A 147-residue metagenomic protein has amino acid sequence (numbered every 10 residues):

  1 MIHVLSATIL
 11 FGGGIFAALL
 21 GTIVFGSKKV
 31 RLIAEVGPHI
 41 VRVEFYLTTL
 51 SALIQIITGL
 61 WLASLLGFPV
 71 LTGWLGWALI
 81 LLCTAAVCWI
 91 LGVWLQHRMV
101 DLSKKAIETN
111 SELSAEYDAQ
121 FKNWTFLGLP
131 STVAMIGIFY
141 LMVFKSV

Functional and structural regions predicted by a protein language model:
M1-V147: Polytopic transmembrane helical bundles with strong interfacial aromatic enrichment
